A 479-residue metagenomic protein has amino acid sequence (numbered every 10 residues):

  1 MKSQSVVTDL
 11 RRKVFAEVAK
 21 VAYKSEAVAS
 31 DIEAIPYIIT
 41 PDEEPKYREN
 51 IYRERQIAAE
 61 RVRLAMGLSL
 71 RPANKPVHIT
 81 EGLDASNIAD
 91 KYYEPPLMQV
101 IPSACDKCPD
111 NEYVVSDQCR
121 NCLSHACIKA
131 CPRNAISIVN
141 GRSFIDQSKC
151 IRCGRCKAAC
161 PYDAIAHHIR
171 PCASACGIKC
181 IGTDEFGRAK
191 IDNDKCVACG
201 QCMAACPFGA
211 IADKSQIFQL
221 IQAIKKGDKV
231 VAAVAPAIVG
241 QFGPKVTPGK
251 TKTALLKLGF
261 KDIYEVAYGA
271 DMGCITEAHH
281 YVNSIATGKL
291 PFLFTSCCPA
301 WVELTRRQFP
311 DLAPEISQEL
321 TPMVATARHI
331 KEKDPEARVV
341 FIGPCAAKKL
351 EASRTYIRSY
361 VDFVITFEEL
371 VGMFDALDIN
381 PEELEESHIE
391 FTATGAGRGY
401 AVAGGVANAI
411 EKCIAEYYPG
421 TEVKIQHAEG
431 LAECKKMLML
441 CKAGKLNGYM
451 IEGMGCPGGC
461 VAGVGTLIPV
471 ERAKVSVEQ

Functional and structural regions predicted by a protein language model:
M1-P76, D213-Q479: Iron-sulfur-associated redox domains of electron-transfer enzymes in respiratory and anaerobic energy metabolism
R53-Q56, E60, I79-D84, K91-P96: Extended, highly charged accessory segments
N87-S116, R133-N134: N-terminal [4Fe-4S]-dependent radical SAM core
M98, P102-E112, C122-C127, C153-C156 (+3 more regions): Cysteine-cluster motifs in flexible loop/terminal segments that predominantly coordinate metals
V114-S116, D146, A232-V234: Short glycine-rich or small-residue beta-strand-to-loop segments that form or flank ligand, phosphate, metal/Fe-S
S124-Q147, R155-D192, V197, Q201-Q216: Iron-sulfur cluster-binding cysteine motifs and their immediate structural context in ferredoxin-like electron-transfer
